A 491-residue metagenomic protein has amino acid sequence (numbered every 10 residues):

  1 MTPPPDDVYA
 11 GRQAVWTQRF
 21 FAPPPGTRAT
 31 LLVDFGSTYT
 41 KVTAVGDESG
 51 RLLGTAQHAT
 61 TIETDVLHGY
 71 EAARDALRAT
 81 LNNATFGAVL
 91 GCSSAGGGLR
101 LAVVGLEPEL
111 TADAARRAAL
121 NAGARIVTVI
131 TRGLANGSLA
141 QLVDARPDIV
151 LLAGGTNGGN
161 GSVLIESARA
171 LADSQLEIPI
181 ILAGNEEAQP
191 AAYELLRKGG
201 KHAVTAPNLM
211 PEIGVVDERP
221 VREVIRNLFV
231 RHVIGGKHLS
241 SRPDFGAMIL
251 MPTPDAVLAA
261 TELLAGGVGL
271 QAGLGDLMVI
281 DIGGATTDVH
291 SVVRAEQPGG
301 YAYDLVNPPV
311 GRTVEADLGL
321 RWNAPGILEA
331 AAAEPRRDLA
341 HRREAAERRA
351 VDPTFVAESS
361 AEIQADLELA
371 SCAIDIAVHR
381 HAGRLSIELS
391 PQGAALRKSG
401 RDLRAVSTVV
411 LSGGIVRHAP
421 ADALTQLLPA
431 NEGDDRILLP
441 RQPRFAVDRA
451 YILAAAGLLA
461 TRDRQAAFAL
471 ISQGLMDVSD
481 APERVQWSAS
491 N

Functional and structural regions predicted by a protein language model:
M1-L32, E48-R51, T55-D276, E362-S371 (+4 more regions): Nucleotide/phosphate-binding catalytic cleft detector across ATP-hydrolyzing and phosphate-transferring enzymes
V33-F35, I280: Conserved beta-strand/loop positions that form the S-adenosyl-L-methionine
F35-L67, N121-R125, Y301-A324: Short glycine-rich, Thr/Ser-proximal phosphate-binding strand/loop in the N-terminal lobe of ATP-dependent enzymes
T40-G46, L101, I282, T287-V292: Short beta-strand scaffold segments in enzyme catalytic cores
K41, A112, N160-G161, A191 (+4 more regions): Short helix/loop capping segments that flank catalytic or ligand/cofactor-binding pockets
K41-D47, R197, V230-V233, D338-V351: Short, compositionally biased low-complexity segments
A56-H58, A272-H341, D422-F445: Glycine-rich phosphate-binding loop of actin/hexokinase-like ATP-binding domains
G326-I387: A glycine- and small/hydrophobic-rich beta-loop-beta segment that serves as a flexible "lid/hinge" or phosphate-binding
